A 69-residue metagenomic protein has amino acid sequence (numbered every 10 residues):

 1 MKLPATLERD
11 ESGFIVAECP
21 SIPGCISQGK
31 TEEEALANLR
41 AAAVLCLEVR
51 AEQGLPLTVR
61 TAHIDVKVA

Functional and structural regions predicted by a protein language model:
M1-P4, E33, A37-A69: Short, charged, surface-exposed hinge/linker loops at domain edges that act as mobile lids or interdomain connectors
L7-I22: Short aromatic-glycine-(Arg/Gly/Cys) micro-motifs in beta-strand/loop hairpins
R9-S12, G29-K30, N38-A41: Residue-level signal for functionally critical sites in structured catalytic/ligand-binding pockets
P23-E32: A short, exposed loop/beta-hairpin motif centered on an aromatic-Gly-Thr core
